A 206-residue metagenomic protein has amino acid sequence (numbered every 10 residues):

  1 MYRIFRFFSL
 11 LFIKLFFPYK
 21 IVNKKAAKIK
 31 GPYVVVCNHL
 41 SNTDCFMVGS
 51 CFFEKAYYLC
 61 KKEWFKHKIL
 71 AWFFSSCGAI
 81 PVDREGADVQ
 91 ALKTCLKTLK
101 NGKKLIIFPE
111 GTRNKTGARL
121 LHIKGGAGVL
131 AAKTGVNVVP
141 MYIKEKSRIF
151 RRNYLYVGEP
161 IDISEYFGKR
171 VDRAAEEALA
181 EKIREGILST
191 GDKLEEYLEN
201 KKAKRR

Functional and structural regions predicted by a protein language model:
M1-V34, T43-D44, F52, S76-A79 (+4 more regions): Membrane-anchoring hydrophobic helices of lipid-metabolizing enzymes
I4, A87, A175, L179: Soluble or luminal CAZymes and related metallo-dependent hydrolases
K20, A87-A91: Glycine-rich, highly charged phosphate/nucleotide-binding loops
N23, Y58-C60, P81, P140 (+2 more regions): Structural signal for conserved beta-strand scaffold positions within catalytic alpha/beta enzyme cores
K25, H39-L40, F52, K62 (+3 more regions): Short, flexible active-site-adjacent loop segments at beta-strand->alpha-helix junctions, enriched in small/polar
A27-G86, T94: Catalytic core of membrane glycerolipid acyltransferases/transacylases, capturing the structured, soluble-facing
L92-R206: Non-catalytic C-terminal accessory region of glycerolipid acyltransferases and related lyso-lipid remodeling enzymes
